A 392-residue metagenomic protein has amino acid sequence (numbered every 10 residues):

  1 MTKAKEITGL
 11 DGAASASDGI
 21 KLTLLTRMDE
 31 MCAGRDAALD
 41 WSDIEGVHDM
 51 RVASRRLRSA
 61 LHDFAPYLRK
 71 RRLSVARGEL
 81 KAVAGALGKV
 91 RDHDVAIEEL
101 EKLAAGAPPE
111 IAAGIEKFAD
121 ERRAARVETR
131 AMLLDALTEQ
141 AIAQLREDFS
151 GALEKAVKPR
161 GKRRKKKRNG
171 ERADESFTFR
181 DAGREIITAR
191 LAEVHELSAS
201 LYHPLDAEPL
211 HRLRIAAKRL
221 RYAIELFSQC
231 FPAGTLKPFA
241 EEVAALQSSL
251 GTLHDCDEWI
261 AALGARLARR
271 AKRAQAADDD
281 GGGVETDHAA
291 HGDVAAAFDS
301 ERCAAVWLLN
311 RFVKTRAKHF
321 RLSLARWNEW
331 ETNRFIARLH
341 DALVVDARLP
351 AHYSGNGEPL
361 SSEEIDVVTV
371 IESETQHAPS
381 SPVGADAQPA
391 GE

Functional and structural regions predicted by a protein language model:
M1-E392: Function-determining surface determinants
